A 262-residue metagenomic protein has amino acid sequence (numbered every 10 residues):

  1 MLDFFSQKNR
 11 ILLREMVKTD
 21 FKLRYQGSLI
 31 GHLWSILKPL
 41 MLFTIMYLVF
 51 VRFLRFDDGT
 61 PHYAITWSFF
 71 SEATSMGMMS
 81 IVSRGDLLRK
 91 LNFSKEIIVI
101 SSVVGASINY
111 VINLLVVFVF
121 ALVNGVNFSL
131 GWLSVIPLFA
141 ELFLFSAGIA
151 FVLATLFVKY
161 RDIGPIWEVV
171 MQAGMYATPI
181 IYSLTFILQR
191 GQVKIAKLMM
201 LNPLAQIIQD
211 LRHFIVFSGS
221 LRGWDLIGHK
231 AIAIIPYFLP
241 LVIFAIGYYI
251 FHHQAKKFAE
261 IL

Functional and structural regions predicted by a protein language model:
M1-L262: Hydrophobic transmembrane alpha-helices and immediately adjacent juxtamembrane helices of multi-pass inner-membrane
